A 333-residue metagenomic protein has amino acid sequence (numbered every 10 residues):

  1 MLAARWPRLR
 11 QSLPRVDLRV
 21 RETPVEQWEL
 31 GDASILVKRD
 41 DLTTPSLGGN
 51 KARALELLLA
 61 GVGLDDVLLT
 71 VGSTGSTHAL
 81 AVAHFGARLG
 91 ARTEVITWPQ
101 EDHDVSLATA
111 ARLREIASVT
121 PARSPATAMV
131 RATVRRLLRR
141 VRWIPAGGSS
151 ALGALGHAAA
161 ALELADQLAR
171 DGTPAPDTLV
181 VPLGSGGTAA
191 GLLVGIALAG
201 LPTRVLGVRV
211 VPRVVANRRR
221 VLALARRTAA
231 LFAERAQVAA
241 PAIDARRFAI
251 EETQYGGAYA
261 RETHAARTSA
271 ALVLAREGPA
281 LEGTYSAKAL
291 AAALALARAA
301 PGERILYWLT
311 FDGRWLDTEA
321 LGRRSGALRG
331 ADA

Functional and structural regions predicted by a protein language model:
M1-A333: PLP-dependent amino-acid enzyme catalytic core
